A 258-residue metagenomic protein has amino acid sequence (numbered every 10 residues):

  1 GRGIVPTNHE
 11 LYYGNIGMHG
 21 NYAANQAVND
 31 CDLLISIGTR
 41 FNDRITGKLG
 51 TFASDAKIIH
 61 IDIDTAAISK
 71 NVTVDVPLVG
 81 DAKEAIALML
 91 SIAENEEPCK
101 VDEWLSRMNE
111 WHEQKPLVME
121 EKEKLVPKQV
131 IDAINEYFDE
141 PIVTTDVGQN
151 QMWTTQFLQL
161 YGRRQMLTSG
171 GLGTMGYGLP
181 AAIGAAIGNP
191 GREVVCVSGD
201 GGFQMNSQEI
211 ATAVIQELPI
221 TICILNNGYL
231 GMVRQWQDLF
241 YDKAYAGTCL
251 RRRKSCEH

Functional and structural regions predicted by a protein language model:
I4-T7, Y12-Y13, M18-N21, N25 (+5 more regions): Thiamine diphosphate
T7, R107-A185: Active-site diphosphate/adenylate-binding microenvironment
G17-I68, L250-K254: Phosphate/diphosphate-binding loops
M18-N21, V76-K83, P98-N109, E121-D132 (+6 more regions): Electropositive phosphate-/nucleotide-binding environments in soluble metabolic enzymes
D32, D75, P141: Conserved acidic residues
S36-G38, D62, D146, V197-S198 (+1 more regions): Short beta-strand segments
R40-F41, M89-V101: A charged, well-structured terminal subsegment
G47-L49, A133, E209-T212: A short acidic, amphipathic alpha-helical/loop segment
